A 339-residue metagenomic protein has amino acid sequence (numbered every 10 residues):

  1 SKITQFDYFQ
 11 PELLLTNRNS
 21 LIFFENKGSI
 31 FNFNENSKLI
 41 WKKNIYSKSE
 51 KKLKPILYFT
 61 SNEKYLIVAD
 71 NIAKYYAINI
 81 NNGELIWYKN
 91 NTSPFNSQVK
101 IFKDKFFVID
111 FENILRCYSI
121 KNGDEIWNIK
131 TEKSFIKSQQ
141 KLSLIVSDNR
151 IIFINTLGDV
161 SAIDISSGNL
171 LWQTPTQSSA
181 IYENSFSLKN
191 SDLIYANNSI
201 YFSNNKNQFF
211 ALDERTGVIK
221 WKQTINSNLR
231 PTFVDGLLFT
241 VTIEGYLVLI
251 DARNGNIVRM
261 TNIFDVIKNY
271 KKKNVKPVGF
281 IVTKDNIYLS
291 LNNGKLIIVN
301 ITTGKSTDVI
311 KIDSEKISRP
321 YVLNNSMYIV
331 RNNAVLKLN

Functional and structural regions predicted by a protein language model:
S1-T16, L39-T60, E84-K103, E125-D148 (+4 more regions): Extracytoplasmic beta-rich repeat domains
L14-K38: N-terminal, post-signal-peptide region of Sec/Tat-exported proteins
E25-N26, N34, D70-N71, D110-F111 (+7 more regions): Structural signature of WD-repeat beta-propellers
F31, Y76, R116, S161 (+5 more regions): WD40 beta-propeller blade core
N34-K38, N79-G83, S119-G123, I165-G168 (+4 more regions): Short loop/turn segments that connect beta-strands within beta-propeller blades
V234, T240-L249, N256, T261-V299: Loop/turn-rich, solvent-exposed surfaces of beta-rich toroidal or solenoidal domains
N254, D285-N286, L291-N339: C-terminal closing repeat unit and adjoining cap/tail of repeat-based domains
